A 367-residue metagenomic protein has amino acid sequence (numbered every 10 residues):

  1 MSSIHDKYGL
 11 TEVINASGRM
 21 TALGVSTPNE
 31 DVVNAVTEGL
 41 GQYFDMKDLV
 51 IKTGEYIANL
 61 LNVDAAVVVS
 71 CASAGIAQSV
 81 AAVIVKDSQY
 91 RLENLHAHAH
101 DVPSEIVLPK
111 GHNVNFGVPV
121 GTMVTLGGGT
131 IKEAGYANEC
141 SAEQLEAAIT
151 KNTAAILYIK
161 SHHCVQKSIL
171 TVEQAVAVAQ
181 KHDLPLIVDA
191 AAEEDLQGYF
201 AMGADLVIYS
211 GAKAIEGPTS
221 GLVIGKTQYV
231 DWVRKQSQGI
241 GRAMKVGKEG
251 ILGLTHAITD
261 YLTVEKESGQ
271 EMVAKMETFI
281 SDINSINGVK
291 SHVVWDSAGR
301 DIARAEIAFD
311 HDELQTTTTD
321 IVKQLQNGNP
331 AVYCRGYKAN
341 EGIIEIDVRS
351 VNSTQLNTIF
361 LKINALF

Functional and structural regions predicted by a protein language model:
S2-P28, L49, G54-I57, N62-L262 (+1 more regions): Conserved PLP-enzyme active-site core in the AAT-like
I4, N284-L361: Conserved C-terminal alpha-helix-loop-beta "cap" of PLP-dependent enzymes that closes/shapes the active-site mouth
E12-A22, E30-L40, I302-I307: Generic N-terminal amphipathic, Lys/Arg-enriched alpha-helix
D31, V178, W232, Q236 (+3 more regions): Generic non-transmembrane alpha-helical segments
T37, T259, F360-F367: A short, amphipathic alpha-helical segment
L40-L49: N-terminal glycine-/serine-/threonine-rich phosphate-binding loop
L60-V63, L262-W295: Conserved PLP-dependent catalytic core of the aminotransferase class-I/II
